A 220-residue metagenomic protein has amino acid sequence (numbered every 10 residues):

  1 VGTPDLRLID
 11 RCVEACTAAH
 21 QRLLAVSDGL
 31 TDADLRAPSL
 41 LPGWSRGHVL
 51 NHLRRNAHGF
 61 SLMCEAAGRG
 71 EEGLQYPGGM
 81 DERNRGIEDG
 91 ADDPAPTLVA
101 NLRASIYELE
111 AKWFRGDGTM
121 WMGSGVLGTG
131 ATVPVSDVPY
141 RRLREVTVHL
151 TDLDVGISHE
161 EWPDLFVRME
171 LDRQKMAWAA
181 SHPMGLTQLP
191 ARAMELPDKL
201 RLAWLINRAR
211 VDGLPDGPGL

Functional and structural regions predicted by a protein language model:
V1-C12, E65-Q75, R115-L220: Structured surface interface patches that mediate subunit assembly and partner/cofactor docking
G2-N51: An N-terminal domain-cap segment
T3-R7, L40, G86-P94, G130-V133: Short coil/turn segments at secondary-structure junctions
C12-A19, H52, L98-N101, S105 (+1 more regions): Amphipathic alpha-helix face/heptad-repeat signature
T17, Q21, G47, R54 (+4 more regions): A structural signal for well-ordered alpha-helical segments within the folded catalytic domains of diverse enzymes
H20-D28, A57-S61, R103-F114, T147-L150 (+2 more regions): Structural signal for well-ordered, non-membrane alpha-helices
G47-G79: Conserved alpha-helical segments that form or flank metal/cofactor-binding pockets of metalloenzymes
E82-S105: A short, structured beta-strand-centered segment in the mid-to-C-terminal lobe of catalytic cores from group-transfer
